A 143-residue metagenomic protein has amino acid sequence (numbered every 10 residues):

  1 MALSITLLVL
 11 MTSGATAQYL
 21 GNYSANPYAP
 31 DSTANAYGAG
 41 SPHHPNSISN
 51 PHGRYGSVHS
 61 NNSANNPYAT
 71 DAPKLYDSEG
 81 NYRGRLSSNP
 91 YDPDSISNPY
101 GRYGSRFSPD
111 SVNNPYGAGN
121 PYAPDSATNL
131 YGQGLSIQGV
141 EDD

Functional and structural regions predicted by a protein language model:
M1-L3: Bacterial N-terminal signal peptides that target proteins for export
T6-L10: Hydrophobic alpha-helical segments of integral membrane proteins
T12-G14: N-terminal signal peptide c-region/cleavage motif recognized by signal peptidases
T16-D143: Repetitive, compositionally biased segments used for assembly/scaffolding
